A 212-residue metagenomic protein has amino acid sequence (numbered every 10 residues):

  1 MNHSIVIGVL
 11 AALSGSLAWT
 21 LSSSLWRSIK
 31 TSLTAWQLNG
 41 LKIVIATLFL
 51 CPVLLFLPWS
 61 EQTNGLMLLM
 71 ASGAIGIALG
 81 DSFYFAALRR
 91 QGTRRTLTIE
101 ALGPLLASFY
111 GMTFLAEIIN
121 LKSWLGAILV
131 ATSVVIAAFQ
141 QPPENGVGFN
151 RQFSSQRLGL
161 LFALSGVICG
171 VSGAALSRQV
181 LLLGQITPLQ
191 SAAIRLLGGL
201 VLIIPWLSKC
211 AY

Functional and structural regions predicted by a protein language model:
M1-H3, L55-L68, A116-L121, G146-F149 (+2 more regions): Membrane-interface helix termini and inter-helical loops of multi-pass transporters
M1-Q37, L48, F149-Q190: Glycine-/small-residue-enriched transmembrane alpha-helix faces in small-molecule transporters and effluxers
S4-A18, T63-I77, L121-T132, T187-V201: Structural signature of hydrophobic alpha-helical transmembrane segments
I7-G15, L41, L50-L54, S60-F83 (+3 more regions): Loop-to-transmembrane-helix transition segments
L17-T20, C51, A74-A78, P104-F109 (+2 more regions): Hydrophobic/small/kink-forming positions within alpha-helical transmembrane segments of polytopic membrane proteins
T31-Q37, S82-L102, G184-Q190: Structural motif at transmembrane-helix junctions in multi-pass transporters
V44-F49, I99-T113, I128, G198 (+1 more regions): Alpha-helical transmembrane segments of compact multi-pass small-molecule transporters, enriched in specific families
L50, F109-L115, K122-P142: Hydrophobic transmembrane alpha-helices of multi-pass small-molecule transport proteins
